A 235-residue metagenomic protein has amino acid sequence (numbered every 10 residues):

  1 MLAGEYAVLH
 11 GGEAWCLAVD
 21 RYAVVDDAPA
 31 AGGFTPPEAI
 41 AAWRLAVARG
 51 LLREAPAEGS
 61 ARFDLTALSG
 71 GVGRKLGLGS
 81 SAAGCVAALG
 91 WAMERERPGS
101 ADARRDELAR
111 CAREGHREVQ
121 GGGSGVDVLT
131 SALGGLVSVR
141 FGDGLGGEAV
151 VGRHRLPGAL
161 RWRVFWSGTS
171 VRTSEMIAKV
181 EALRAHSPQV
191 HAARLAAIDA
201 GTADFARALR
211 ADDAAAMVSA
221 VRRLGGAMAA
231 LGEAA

Functional and structural regions predicted by a protein language model:
M1-A3, V8, C16, V24-A57 (+5 more regions): C-terminal nucleotide
V19, L76-A101: DPxDG-like acidic metal-binding loop motif
